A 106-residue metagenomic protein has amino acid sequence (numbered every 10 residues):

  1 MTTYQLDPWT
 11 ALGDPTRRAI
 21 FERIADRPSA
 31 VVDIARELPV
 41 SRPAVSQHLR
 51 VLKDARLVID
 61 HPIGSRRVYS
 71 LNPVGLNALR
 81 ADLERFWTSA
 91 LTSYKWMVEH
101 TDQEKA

Functional and structural regions predicted by a protein language model:
M1-Y4, E22, N77-A106: Amphipathic alpha-helical dimerization/coiled-coil segments that flank or bridge DNA-binding/regulatory modules
T2-S41, R66-N77: N-terminal helix-turn-helix DNA-binding core of bacterial DNA-binding proteins
T10, E22, K53, I59 (+1 more regions): A cross-family signal for key residues in well-ordered alpha-helices that form functional helical elements
E22, R36, Q47, K53-D54: Alpha-helical residues within the helix-turn-helix
A44: Residues in the helix-turn-helix
K53-G64, S70: Beta-hairpin "wing" of winged helix-turn-helix
